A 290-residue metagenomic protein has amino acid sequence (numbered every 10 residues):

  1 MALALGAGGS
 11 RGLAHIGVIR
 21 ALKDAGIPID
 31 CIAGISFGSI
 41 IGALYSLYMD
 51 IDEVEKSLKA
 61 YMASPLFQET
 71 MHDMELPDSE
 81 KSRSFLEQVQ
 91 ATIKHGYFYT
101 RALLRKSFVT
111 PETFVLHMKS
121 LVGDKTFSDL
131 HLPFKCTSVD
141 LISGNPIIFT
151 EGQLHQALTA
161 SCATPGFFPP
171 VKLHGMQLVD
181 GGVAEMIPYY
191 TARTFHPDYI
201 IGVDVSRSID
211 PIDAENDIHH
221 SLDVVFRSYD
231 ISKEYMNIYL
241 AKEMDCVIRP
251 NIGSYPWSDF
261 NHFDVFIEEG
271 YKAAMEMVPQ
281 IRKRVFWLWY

Functional and structural regions predicted by a protein language model:
M1-I35, A43-Y290: Patatin-like phospholipase
